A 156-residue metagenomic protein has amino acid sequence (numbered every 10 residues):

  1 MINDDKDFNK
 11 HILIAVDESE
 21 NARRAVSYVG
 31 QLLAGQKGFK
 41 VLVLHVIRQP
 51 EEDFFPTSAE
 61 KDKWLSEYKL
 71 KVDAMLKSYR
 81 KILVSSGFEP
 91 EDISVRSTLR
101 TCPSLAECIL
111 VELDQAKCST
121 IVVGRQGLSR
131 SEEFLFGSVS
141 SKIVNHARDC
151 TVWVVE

Functional and structural regions predicted by a protein language model:
M1, D7, K81-I121, S141: Structural beta-alpha unit
M1-I2, L113-E156: Gly/Ser-rich helix-loop-strand patches that form or flank binding pockets for ribonucleotide-derived cofactors
N3-D62, S85: Small/aliphatic-rich secondary-structure junction motif
A25, L105-A106, F136: Amphipathic coiled-coil/heptad-repeat helices and related helical stalk/stem segments that mediate oligomerization
A25, M75-R80: Short, well-ordered amphipathic alpha-helical segments that serve as non-catalytic structural scaffolds within diverse
L42-L44, S94-T98, W153: General small-molecule cofactor/ligand-binding pocket signal
K61-M75: A short acidic, glycine-rich active-site loop that binds or catalyzes chemistry on phosphate/adenosine moieties
